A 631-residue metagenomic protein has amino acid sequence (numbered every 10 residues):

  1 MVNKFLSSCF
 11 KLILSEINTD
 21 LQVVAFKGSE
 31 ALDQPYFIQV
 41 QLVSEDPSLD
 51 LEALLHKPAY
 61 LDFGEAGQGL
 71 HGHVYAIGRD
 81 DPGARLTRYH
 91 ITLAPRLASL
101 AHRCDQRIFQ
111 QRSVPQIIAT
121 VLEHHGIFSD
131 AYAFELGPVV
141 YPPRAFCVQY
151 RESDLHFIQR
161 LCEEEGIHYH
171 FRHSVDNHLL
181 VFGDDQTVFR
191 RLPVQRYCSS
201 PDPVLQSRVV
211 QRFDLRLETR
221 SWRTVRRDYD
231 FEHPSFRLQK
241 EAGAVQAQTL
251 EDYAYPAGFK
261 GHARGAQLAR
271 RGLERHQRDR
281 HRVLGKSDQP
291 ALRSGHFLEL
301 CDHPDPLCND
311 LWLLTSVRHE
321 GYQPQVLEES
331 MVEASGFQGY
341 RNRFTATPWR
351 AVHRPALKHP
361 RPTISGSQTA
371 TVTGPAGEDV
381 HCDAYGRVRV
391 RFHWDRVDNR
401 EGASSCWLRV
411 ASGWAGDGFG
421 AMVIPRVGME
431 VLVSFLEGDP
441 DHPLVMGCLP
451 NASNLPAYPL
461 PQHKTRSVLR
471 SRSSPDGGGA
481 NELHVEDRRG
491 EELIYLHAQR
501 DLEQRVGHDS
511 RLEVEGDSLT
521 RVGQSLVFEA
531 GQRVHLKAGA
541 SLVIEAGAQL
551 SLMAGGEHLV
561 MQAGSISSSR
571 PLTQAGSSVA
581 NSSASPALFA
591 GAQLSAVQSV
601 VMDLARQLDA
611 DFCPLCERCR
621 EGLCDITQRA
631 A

Functional and structural regions predicted by a protein language model:
M1-F109, F146, E164, R280: Assembly/oligomerization scaffold segments
K27-Q39, H262-D279, V397-S412: Short, basic/aromatic beta-hairpin or loop at an interaction surface
Q39-L49, Q277-D288, L357, W414-G420: Short alpha-helix capping/helix-loop boundary micro-motifs
R79-L93, L180, E320-Y340, V380-Y385 (+2 more regions): Short, solvent-exposed secondary-structure boundary/capping segments
P82-G83, R112-Y132, L136-V140, C147-R350: Extended, domain-scale alpha-helical bundle/helix-rich regions
S174, V181-G183, I364-E545, Q549-M553 (+4 more regions): Structural signature for extended repeat/solenoid scaffolds and their inter-repeat hinge/linker regions, spanning
L180, R191-P193, G547-A631: Intrinsic-disorder/coil detector with helix-boundary
D305-S365, A370, M446-L449, A457 (+4 more regions): Acidic, low-complexity/disordered segments
